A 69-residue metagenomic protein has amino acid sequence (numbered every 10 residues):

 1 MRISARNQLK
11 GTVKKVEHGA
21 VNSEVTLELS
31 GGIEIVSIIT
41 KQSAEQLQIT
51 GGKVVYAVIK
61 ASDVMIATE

Functional and structural regions predicted by a protein language model:
M1-E69: Non-catalytic connector elements of ABC transporters
